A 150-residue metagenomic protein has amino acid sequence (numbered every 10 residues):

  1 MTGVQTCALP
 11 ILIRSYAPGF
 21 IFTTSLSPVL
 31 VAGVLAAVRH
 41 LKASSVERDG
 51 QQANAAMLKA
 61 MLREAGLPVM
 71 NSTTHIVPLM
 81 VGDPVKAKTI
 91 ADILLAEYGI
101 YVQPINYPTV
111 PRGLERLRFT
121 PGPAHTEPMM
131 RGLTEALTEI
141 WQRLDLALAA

Functional and structural regions predicted by a protein language model:
T2-L9: Short, small-residue-biased leader/transition segments that mark boundaries at the very start of proteins
A8, S27, N106-T109: Short, ordered loop/turn segments at secondary-structure junctions
A8, V29-D49, A60-A65, D83: Amphipathic alpha-helix from the class-I
I11-L26: Active-site PLP-lysine loop of aminotransferase-like
L12-I13, I90, M129, L133: Hydrophobic side chains in well-ordered alpha-helices
A17, S45, A55-A56, L137: Short amphipathic alpha-helical/adjacent loop interface patches that line ligand and macromolecule-binding sites
R48-L58, R63-G99, Y107-T109, L114 (+1 more regions): Conserved PLP-binding catalytic core of the aspartate aminotransferase-like
A96-E97, T109-A150: PLP-dependent enzyme catalytic core of the Aspartate aminotransferase-like
